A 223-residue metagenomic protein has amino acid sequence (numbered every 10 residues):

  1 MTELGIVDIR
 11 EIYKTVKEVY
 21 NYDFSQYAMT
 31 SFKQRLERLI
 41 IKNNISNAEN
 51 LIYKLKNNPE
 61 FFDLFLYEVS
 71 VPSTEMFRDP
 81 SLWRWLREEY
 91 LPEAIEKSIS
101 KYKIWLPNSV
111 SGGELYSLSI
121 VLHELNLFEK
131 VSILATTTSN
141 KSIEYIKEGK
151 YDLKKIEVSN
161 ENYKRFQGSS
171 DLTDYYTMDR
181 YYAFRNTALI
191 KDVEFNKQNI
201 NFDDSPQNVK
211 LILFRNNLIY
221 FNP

Functional and structural regions predicted by a protein language model:
T2-W105: Conserved AdoMet
Y22, P72-M76, S111, F202 (+1 more regions): Short strand->helix junction
M29, P80, L115-S119, P223: Conserved strand-to-helix beginnings and helix N-cap segments that scaffold or border functional pockets
L36, S109-L115, I219-F221: Short, thiol/selenol-centered motifs that function as redox-active sites or metal-ligating centers
A94-E161: Conserved SAM/SAH cofactor-binding pocket of Class I
V131-L213, N217-N222: Extended basic-aromatic, gly/pro-enriched interface segments that bind polyanionic ligands
